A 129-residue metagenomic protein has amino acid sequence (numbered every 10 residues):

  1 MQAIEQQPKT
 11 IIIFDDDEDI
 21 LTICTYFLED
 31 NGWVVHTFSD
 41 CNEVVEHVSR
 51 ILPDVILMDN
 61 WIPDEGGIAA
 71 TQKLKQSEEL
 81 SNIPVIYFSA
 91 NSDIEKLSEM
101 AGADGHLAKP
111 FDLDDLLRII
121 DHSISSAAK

Functional and structural regions predicted by a protein language model:
M1-I12, D114-K129: Non-catalytic signal-transmission and effector/linker regions of two-component phosphorelay proteins
E18-H36: Two-component/phosphorelay signaling modules centered on CheY-like receiver
L21, P63, S81: The feature encodes the CheY-like receiver
T37-V55: Acidic, metal-coordinating helix/loop segments flanking the phosphotransfer/catalytic sites of two-component signaling
S39-D40, G66-A69: Acidic catalytic/metal-coordinating carboxylates
D59: Active-site residues of response regulator receiver
A69, N91-A108, D115-R118: Alpha4 helix (beta4-alpha4-beta5 surface) of REC/receiver domains from two-component response regulators
I86-F88: Hydrophobic/aromatic residues positioned on beta-strands within the core alpha/beta folds
